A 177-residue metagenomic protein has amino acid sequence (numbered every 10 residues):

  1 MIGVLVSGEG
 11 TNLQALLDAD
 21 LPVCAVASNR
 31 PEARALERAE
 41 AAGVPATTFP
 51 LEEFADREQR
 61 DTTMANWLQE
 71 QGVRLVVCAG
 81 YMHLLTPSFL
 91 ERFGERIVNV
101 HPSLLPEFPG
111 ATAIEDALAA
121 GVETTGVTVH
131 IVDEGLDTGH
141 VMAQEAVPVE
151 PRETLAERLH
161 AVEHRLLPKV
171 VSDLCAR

Functional and structural regions predicted by a protein language model:
M1-R38: N-terminal Rossmann-like dinucleotide-binding module
G8, V26, A39, V76 (+2 more regions): A residue-level signal for conserved active-site and pocket-lining positions in enzyme catalytic cores
A19-L21, N29, A79-R177: Donor/substrate-binding cores of folate-linked one-carbon enzymes
S28-N29, E52-E53, R57, D61 (+1 more regions): N-terminal glycine-rich "phosphate-gripper" loop used for MgATP/nucleotide binding and carboxylate activation
P45, R74, E123: Residue-level detector of anion-binding/catalytic polar loops
T47-E52, V100: Short beta->alpha connector loops at strand-helix junctions that form conserved, small/polar/Pro-enriched
